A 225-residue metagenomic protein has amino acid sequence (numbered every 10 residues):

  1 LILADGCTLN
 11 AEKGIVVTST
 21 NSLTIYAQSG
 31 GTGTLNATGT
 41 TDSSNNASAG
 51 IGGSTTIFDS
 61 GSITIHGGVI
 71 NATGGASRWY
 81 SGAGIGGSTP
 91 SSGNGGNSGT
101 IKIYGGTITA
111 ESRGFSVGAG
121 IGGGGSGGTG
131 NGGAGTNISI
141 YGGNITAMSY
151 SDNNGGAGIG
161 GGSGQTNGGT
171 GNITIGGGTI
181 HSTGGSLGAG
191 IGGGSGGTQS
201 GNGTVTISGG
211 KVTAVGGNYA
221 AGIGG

Functional and structural regions predicted by a protein language model:
L1-A4, V16-G39, G50-G75, Y80-S81 (+5 more regions): Surface-exposed loop/turn motifs in large extracellular/passenger domains
G118-G120, G156-G158, G188-A189, A221: Thr-biased low-complexity repeat/linker tracts and other Thr-enriched repetitive architectures
